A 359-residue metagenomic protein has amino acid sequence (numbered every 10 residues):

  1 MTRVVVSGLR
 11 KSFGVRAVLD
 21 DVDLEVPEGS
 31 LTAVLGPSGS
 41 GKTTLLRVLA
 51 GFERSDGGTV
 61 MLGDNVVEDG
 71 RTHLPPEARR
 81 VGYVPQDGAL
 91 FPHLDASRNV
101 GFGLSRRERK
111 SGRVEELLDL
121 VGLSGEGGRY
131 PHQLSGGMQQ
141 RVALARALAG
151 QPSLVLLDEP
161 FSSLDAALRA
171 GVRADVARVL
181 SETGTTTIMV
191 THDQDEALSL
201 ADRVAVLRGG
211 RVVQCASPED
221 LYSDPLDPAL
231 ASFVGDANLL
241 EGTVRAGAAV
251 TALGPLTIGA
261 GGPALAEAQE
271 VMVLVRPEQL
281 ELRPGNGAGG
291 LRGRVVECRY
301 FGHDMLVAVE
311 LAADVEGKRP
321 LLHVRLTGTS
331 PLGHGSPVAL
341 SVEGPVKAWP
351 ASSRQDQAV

Functional and structural regions predicted by a protein language model:
L35-P37: The feature captures the beta-strand-to-loop junction immediately N-terminal to the Walker
T43-L46, V142: ABC ATPase nucleotide-binding domain helices that frame the ATP-binding cleft
A50: Helix-to-loop junction immediately C-terminal to a conserved catalytic motif
G58-D69: Conserved ABC transporter NBD signature motif
R80-G82, Q86, L90-A229: ABC ATPase nucleotide-binding domains
A237, A248-V359: Non-catalytic connector elements of ABC transporters
